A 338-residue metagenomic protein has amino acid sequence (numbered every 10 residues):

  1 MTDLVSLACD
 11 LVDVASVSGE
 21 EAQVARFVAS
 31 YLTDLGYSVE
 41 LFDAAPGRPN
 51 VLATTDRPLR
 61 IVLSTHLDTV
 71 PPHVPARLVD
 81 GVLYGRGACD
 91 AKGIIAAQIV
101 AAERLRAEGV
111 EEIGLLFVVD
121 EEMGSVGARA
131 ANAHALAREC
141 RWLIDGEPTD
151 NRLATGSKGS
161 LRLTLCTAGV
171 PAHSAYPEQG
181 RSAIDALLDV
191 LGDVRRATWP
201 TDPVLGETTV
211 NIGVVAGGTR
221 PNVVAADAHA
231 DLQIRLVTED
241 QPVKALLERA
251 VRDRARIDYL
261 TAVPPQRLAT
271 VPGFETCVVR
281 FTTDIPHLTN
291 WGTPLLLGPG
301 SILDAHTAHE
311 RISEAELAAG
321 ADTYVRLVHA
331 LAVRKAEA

Functional and structural regions predicted by a protein language model:
M1-A88, V110, L296: Acidic/His- and Gly-rich active-site-bordering loop/insert found across diverse amide/peptide-bond hydrolases
R48, S125, F281-T282: Structural motif corresponding to alpha-helix initiation and N-cap regions
V62, L83, E139-D145, R162-T164 (+1 more regions): Short glycine-aspartate micro-motif
L67-V79, E139-C140, T155-C166: Acidic-glycine-rich active-site phosphate/pyrophosphate-binding loop
G85-A96, E122, R181-I184, E314-A318: Short, conserved micro-motifs enriched in small and acidic residues
A96-R162, D202-P203: Acidic/histidine-rich catalytic neighborhood of metal-dependent amide-processing enzymes
P148, A154-S157, R162-A338: Metal-dependent amide/peptide-bond hydrolase catalytic core, centered on the "pita-bread" metallohydrolase fold
